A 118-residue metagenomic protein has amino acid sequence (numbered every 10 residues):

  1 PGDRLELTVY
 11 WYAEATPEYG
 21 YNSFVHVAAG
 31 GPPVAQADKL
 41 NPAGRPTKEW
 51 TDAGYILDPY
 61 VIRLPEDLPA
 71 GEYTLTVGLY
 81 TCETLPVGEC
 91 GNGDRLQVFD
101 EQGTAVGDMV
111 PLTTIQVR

Functional and structural regions predicted by a protein language model:
P1-R118: C-terminal luminal/periplasmic domains and tails of membrane-associated envelope-modifying transferases
